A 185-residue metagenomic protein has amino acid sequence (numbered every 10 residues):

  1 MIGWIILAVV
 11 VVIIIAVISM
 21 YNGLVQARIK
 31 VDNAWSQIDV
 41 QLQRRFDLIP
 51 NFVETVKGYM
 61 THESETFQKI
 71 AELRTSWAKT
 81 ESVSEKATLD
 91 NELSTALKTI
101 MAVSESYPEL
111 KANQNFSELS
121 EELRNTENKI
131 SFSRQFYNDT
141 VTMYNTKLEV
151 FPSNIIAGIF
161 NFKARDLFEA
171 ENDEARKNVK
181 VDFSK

Functional and structural regions predicted by a protein language model:
M1-K185: A helix-centric hydrophobic-segment signal that preferentially recognizes long, alpha-helical stretches used
